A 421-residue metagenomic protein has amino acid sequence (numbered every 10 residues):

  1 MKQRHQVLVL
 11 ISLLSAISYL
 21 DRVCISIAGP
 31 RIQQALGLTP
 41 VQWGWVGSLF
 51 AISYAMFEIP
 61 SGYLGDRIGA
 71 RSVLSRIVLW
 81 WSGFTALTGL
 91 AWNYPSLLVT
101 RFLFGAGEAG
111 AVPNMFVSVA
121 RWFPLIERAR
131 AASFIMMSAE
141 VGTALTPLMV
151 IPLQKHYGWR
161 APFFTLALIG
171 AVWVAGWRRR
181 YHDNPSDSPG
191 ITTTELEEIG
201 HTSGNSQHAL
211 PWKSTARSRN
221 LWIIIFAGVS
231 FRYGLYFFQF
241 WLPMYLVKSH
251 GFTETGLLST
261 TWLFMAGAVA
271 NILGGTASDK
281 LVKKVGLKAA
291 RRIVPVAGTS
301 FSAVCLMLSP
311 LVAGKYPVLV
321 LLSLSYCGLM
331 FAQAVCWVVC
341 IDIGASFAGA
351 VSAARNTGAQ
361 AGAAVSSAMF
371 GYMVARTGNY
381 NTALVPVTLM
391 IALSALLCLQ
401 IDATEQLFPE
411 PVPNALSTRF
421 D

Functional and structural regions predicted by a protein language model:
Q6-P40, F238-P243: Extracytoplasmic
I25-S26, S218-G275, M330-Q333, W337 (+1 more regions): Extracytoplasmic gate region of multi-pass secondary transporters
G37, G69, L90-S96, G107 (+2 more regions): Helix-breaking motifs and short loop linkers at transmembrane-helix boundaries and internal kinks in secondary membrane
M56-P95: Conserved MFS/SLC helix-loop-helix module at the cytosolic interface between two early adjacent transmembrane helices
T100-A139: Cytoplasmic helix-loop-helix junction between adjacent transmembrane helices in 12-TM secondary transporters
I135-Y181, P185-S186: Helix-loop-helix hairpin linking two adjacent transmembrane segments in secondary transporters
A289-C336: C-terminal transmembrane helical hairpin of 12-TM major facilitator-type secondary transporters
I341-T377: A late C-terminal transmembrane helix in Major Facilitator Superfamily
